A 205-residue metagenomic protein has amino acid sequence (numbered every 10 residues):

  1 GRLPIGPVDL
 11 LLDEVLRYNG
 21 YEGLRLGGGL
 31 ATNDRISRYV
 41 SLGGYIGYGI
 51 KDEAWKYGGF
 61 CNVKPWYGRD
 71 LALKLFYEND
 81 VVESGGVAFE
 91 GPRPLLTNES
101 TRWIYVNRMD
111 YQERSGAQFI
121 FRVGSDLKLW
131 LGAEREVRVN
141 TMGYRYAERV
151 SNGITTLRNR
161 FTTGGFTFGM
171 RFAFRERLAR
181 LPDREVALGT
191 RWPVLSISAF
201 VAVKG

Functional and structural regions predicted by a protein language model:
G1-Y57, N62-Y67, V87-F89, W130 (+2 more regions): Outer-membrane beta-barrel initiation region
N19-G20, R102-V139, D183-L188: Outer-membrane beta-barrel transmembrane strands
G44-I46, L75-Y77, L131-R135: Glycine-rich, histidine-containing beta strand-loop boundary motifs that form or position
N62-R122, M142-G143, A147-R158: Outer-membrane beta-barrel translocator/channel fold
E78, R122, E134, R171-A173 (+1 more regions): Structured loops at beta-to-helix junctions and adjacent beta-edge loops in soluble globular domains
V81, S125, V137, E176 (+1 more regions): Short loop/turn segments at secondary-structure transitions that flank enzyme active sites
W103, K204-G205: Flexible, membrane-facing loop/turn or short amphipathic-helix motifs that contact lipid bilayers or gate lipid-binding
